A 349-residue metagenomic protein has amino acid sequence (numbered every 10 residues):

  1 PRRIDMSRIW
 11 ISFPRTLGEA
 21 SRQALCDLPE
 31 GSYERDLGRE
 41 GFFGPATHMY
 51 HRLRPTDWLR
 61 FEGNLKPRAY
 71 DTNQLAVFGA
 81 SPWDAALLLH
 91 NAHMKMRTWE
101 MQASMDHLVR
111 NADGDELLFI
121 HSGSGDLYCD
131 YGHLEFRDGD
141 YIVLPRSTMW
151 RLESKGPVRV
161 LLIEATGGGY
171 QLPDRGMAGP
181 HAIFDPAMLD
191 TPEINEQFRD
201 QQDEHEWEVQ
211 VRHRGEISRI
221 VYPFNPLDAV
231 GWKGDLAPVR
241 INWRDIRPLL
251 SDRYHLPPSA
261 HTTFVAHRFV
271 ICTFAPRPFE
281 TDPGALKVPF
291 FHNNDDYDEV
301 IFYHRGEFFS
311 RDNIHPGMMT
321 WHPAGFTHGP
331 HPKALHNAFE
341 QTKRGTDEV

Functional and structural regions predicted by a protein language model:
P1-V349: Jelly-roll (double-stranded beta-helix
